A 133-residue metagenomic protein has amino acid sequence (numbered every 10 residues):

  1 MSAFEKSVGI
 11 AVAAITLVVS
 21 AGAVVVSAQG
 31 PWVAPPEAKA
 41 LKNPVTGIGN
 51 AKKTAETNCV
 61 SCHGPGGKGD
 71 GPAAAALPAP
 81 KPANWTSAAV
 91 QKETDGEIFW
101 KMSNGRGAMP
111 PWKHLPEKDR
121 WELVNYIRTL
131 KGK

Functional and structural regions predicted by a protein language model:
S2-I15: Bacterial N-terminal signal peptides that target proteins for export
L17-V26: C-terminal segment of classical bacterial N-terminal signal peptides
Q29-T54: Electrostatic cytochrome c docking/interface patches
E37, L41, D70, K81 (+1 more regions): Glycine-rich, flexible loop/turn motifs
T46-K68, A74-A75, G96-N104: Sequence/structural segment immediately N-terminal to covalent heme-attachment motifs in c-type and related
K68, T129-K133: Inter-heme linker and motif-flanking segments adjacent to c-type heme-binding CXXCH motifs in c-type cytochromes
G71-P72, H114: Short, solvent-exposed loop/turn and secondary-structure capping segments
P78-T129: Extracytoplasmic electron-transfer domains, predominantly the class I c-type cytochrome c fold
